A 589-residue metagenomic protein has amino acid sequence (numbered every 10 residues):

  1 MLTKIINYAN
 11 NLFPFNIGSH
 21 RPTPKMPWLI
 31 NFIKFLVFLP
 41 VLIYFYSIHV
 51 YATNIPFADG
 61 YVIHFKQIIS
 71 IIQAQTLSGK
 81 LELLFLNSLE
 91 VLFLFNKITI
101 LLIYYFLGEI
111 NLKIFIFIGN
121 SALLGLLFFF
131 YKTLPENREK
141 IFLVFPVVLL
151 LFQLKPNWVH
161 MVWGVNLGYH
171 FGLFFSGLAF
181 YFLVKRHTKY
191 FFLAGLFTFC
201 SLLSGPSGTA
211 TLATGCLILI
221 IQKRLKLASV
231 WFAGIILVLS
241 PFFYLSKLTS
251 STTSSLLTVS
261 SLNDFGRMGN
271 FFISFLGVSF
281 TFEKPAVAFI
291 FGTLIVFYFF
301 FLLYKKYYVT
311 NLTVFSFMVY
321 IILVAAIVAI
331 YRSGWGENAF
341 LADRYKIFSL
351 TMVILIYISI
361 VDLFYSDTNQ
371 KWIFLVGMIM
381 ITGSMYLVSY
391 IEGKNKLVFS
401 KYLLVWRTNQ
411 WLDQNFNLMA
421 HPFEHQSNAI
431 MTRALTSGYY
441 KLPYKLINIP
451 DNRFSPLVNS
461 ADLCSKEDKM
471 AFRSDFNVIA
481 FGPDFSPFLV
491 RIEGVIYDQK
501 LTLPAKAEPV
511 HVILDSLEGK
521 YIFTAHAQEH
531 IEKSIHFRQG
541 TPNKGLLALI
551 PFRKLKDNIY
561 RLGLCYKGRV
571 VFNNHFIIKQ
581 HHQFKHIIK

Functional and structural regions predicted by a protein language model:
M1-Y44: Start-transfer (signal-anchor) and selected internal transmembrane alpha helices of multi-pass inner/ER membrane
I30-V91, I100, Y104-V144, S207 (+8 more regions): Intrinsically disordered, polar/acidic, low-complexity terminal segments
L39-V41, V144-L151, G234-L237, Y308-R332: Transmembrane alpha-helix segments characteristic of polytopic inner-membrane glycan-assembly/cell-envelope
N137, K223-S229, Y298-V319: Membrane-interface helix-loop-helix junctions at transmembrane boundaries of multi-pass membrane enzymes, predominantly
L143-F175: Aromatic- and kink-enriched transmembrane "portal" helix at the membrane-lumen/periplasm boundary that abuts
F171, S176-F191: Membrane-interface transmembrane helices that cradle and orient dolichyl/undecaprenyl
F182, Y190-L219: Membrane-interface alpha helices of multi-pass inner-membrane proteins
A210-L239: Perimembrane helix-loop-helix junctions
